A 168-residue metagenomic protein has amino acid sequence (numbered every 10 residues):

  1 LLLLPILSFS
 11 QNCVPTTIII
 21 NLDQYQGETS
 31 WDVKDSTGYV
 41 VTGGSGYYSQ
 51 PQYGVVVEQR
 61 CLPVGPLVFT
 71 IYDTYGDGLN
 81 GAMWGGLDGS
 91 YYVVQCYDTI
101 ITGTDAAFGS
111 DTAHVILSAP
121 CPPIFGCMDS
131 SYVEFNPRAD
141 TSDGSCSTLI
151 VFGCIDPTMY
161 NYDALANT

Functional and structural regions predicted by a protein language model:
L1-T168: Primarily marks secretory-pathway-exposed extracellular/lumenal segments that are disulfide- and glycosylation-prone
